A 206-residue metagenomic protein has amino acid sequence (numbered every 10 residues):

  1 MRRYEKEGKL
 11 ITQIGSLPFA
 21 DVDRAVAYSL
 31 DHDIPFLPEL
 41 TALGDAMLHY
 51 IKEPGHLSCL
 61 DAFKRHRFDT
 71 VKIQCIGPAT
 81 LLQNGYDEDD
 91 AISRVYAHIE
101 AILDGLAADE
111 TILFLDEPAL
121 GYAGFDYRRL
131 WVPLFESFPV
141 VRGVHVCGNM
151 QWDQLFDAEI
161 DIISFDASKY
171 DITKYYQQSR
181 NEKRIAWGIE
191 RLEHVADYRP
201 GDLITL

Functional and structural regions predicted by a protein language model:
M1-A91, Q154-D157, D161-I162, I172 (+2 more regions): Alpha/beta catalytic barrel-like cores
F68-I73, G85-R191, D197-L203: Active-site loop segments of alpha/beta catalytic cores
